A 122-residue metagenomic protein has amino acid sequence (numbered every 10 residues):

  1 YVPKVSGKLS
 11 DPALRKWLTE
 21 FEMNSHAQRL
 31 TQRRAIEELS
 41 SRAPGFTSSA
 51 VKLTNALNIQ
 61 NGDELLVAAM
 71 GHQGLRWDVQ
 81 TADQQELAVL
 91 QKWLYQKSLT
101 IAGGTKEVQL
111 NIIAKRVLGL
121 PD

Functional and structural regions predicted by a protein language model:
Y1-D122: Alpha-helical interface subdomain recognition
